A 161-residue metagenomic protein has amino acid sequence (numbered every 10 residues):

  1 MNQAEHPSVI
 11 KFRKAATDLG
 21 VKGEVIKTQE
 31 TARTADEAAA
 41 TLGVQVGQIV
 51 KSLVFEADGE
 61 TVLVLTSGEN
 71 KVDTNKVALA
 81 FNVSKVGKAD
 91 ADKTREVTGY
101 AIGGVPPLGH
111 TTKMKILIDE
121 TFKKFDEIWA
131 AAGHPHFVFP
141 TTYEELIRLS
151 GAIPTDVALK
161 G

Functional and structural regions predicted by a protein language model:
M1-G161: Extended, low-hydrophobicity, polar/charged segments
